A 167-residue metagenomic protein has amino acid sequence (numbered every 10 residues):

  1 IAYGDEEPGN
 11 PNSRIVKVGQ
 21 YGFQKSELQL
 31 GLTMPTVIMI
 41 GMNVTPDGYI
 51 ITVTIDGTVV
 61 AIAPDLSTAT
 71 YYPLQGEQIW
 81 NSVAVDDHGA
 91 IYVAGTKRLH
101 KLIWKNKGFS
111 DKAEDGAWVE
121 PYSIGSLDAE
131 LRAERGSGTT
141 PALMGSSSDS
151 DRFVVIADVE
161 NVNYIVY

Functional and structural regions predicted by a protein language model:
I1-Y167: Extracytoplasmic/lumenal domain signature
